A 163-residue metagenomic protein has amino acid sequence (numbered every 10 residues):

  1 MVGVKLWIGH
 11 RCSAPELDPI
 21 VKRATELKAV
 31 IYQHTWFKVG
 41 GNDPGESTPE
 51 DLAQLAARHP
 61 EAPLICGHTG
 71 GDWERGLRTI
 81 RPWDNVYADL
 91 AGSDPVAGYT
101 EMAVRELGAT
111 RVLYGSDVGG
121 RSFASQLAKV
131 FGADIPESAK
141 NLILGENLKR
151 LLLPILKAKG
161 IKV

Functional and structural regions predicted by a protein language model:
M1-V4, K149: CE4/NodB-like, metal-dependent polysaccharide N-deacetylase domain that modifies extracellular/periplasmic N-acetylated
V2-G3, H10-L113, G160-V163: Catalytic pocket-lining loop regions of alpha/beta-barrel enzymes, especially the amidohydrolase/enolase/GH5 lineages
A109-R111, A124-V163: Mid-to-C-terminal alpha-helical segments outside catalytic/metal-binding sites
D117: Active-site glycine-centered loops adjacent to acidic/histidine catalytic or metal-binding residues that shape
